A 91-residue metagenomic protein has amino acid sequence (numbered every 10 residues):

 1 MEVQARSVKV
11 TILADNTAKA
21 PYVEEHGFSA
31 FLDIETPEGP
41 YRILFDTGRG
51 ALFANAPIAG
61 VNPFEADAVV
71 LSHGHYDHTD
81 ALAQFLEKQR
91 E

Functional and structural regions predicted by a protein language model:
M1-R6: Basic/polar N-terminal segments that are highly enriched at the extreme N-terminus, encompassing both cleavable
S7-A59: Conserved beta-strand hairpin/beta-sheet module of binuclear metal-dependent hydrolase folds, prominently
G50-E91: Active-site metal-binding motif and surrounding structural segment of the metallo-beta-lactamase
